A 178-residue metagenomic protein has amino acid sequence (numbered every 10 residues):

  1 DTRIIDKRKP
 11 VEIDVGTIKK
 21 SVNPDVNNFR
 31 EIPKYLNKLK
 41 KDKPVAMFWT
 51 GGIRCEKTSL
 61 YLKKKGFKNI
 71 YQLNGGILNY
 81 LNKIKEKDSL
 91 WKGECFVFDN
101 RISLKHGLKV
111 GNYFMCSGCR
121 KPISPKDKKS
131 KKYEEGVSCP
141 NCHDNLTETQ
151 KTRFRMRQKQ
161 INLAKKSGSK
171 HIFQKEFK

Functional and structural regions predicted by a protein language model:
T2-R3, R8-V45, I53-K178: Rhodanese-like catalytic fold shared by cysteine-dependent sulfurtransferases and DSP/PTP-type phosphatases
